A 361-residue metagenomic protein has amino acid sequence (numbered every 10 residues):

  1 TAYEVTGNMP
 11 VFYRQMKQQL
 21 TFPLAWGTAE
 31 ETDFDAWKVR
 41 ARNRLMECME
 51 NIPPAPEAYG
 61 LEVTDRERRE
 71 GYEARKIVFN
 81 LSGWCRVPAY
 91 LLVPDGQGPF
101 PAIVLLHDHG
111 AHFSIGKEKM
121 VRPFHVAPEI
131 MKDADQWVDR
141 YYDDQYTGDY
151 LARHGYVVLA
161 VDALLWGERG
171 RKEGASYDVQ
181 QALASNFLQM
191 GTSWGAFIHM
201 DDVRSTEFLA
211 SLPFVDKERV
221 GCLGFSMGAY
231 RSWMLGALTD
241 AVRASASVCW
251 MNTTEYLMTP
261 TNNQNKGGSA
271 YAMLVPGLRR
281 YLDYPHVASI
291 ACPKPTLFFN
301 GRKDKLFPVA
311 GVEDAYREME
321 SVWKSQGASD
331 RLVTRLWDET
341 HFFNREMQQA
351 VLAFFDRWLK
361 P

Functional and structural regions predicted by a protein language model:
T1-E73, L81, G116, L359-P361: N-terminal targeting or regulatory segments adjacent to alpha/beta-hydrolase or S9 domains
R66-V126: Glycine-rich active-site/cofactor-binding loop and its immediate structural neighborhood
G98, L106-M200, A210-S211, Y256-T259: Cap/lid segment of the alpha/beta-hydrolase catalytic domain
A182, N186-M190, F197, R204 (+5 more regions): Mobile cap/lid helix-loop segments that gate and shape the active-site cleft of serine hydrolases
F214-S226: Alpha/beta-hydrolase fold nucleophile elbow
G224-M234: Glycine-rich nucleophile elbow surrounding the catalytic serine of serine-hydrolase chemistry
A291, F298-N300: Short beta-strand/loop motif that positions the catalytic acidic residue of the alpha/beta-hydrolase fold
R317-P361: C-terminal catalytic histidine-bearing segment of alpha/beta-hydrolase fold enzymes
